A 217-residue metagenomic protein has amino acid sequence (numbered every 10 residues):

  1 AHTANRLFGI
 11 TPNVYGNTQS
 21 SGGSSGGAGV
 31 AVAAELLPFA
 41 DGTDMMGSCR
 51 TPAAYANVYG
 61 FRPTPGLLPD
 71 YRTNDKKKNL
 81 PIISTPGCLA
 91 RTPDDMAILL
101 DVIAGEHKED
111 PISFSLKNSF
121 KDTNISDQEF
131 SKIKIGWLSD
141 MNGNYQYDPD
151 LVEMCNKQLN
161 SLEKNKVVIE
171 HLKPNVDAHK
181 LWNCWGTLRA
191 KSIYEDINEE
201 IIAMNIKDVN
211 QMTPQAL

Functional and structural regions predicted by a protein language model:
A1-P86, L138-D140: Short glycine/serine-rich loop/turn segments
H2, G26, T43, A53-A56 (+3 more regions): Conserved active-site and cofactor/substrate-binding residues in soluble primary-metabolism enzymes
N5-G9, L181-D196: Charged, often glycine-rich, active-site loop that binds/positions anionic groups
R62-E153, A203: A short helix-breaking turn/cap at a secondary-structure junction
P111-K117, I133, L172-T187, N210-L217: Flexible, acidic loop-helix segments that line cofactor/substrate-binding pockets
K121, Y147-P174, I197-D208: Acyltransferase
E129-S139, T187-L217: Short helix-loop capping/hinge segments that flank enzyme active sites or metal/cofactor-binding pockets
